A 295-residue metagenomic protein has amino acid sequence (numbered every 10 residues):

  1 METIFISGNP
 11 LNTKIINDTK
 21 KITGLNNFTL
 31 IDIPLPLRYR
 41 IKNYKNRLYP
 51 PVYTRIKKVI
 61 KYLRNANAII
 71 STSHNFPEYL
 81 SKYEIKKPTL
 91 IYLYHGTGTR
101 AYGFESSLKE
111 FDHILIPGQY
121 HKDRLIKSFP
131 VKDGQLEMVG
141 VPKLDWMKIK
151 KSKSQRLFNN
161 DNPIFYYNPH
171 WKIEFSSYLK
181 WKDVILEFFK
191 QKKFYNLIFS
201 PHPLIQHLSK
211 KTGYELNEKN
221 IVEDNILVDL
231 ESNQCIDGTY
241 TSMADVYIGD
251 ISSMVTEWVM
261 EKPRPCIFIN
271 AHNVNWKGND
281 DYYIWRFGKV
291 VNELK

Functional and structural regions predicted by a protein language model:
M1-I4, L144-N217, K289: Conserved catalytic-core segment of nucleotide-activated headgroup transferases in glycan assembly
E2-K148: Active-site and donor-binding regions of nucleotide-sugar-utilizing enzymes
K14-N26, F129, K210-I221, N279-D281: Short, aromatic/basic amphipathic alpha-helical patches
P50-P51, E137-V139, I226-S232, R286-K295: Short acidic-hydrophobic, aromatic-tinged amphipathic segments that line or gate anion-handling sites
K61-Y62, Y83, S107, F158 (+3 more regions): Structural alpha-helical scaffold elements that stabilize or flank donor/cofactor-binding regions in carbohydrate
S81-G98, I185-F188, K262-V274: A short, gly/pro- and small-residue-rich
D133, S253-K295: Catalytic binding pocket for nucleotide-activated donors in carbohydrate/polymer assembly enzymes
K211-T256, E261: Donor nucleotide-activated moiety binding/catalytic core segment of transferases that use nucleotide-activated donors
